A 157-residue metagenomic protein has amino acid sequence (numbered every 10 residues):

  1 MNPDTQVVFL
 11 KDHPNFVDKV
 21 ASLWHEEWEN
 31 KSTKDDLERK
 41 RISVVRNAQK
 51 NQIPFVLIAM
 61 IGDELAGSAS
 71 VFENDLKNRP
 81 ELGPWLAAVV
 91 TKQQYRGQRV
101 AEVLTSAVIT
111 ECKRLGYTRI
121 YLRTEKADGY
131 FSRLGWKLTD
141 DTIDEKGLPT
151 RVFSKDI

Functional and structural regions predicted by a protein language model:
D4-V20: A short beta-loop-alpha structural element at the N-terminal edge of CoA-dependent acyl/N-acetyltransferase catalytic
E29-I58, A66: Active-site rim helix/loop that mediates acceptor-substrate recognition in acyltransferases
P54, L148-F153: Short hydrophobic/aromatic beta-strand or adjacent loop that forms the aromatic wall/cage of a ligand/substrate-binding
V56-I58, E64-N74, W85, V90: Conserved beta-strand in the GNAT
V56-I58, Y121, S154: Residue-level detector of beta-strand face positions
V89, I120-L122: Conserved hydrophobic beta-strand within the GNAT/NAT acetyltransferase core sheet that lines the active-site cleft
T91, G97-T110, R133: Conserved acetyl-CoA-binding loop-helix of GNAT-fold acetyltransferases
R114, T118, E125-P149: Conserved active-site alpha-helix within GNAT-family acetyltransferase domains
